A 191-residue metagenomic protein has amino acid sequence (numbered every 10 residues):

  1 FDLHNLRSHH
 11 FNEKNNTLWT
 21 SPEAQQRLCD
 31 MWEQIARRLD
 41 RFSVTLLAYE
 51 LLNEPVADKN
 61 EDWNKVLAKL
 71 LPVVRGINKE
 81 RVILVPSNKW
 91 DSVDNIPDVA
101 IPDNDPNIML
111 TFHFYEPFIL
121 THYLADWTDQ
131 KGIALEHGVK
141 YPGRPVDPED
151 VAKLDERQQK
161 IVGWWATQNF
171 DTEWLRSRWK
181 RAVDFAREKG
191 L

Functional and structural regions predicted by a protein language model:
F1-H9, V44-L51: Short beta-strand segments at enzyme active-site cores
R7-A24: Surface-exposed, active-site-proximal loop segments in enzymatic domains
P22-L191: Active-site region of glycoside hydrolase catalytic domains
